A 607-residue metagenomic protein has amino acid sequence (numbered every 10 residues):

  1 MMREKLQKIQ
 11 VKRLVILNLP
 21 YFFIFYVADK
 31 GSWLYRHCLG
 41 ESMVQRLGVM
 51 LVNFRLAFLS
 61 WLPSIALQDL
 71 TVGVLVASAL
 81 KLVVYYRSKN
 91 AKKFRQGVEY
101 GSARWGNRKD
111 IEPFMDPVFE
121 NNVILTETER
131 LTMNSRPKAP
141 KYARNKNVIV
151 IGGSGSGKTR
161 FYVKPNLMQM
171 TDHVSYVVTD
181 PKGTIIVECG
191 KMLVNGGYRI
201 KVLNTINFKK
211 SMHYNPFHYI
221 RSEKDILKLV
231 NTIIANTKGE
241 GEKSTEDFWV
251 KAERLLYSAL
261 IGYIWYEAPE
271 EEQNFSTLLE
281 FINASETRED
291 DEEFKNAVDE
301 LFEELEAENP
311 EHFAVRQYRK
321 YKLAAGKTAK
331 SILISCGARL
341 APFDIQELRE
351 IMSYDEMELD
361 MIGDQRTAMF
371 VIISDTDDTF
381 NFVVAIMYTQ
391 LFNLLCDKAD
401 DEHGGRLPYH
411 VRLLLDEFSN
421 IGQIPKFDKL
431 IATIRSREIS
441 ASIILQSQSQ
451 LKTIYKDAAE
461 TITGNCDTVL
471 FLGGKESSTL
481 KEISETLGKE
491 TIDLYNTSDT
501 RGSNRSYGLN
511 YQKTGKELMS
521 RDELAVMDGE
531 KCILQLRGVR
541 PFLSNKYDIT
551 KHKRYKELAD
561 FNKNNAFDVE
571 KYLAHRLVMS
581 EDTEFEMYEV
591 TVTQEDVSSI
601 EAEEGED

Functional and structural regions predicted by a protein language model:
M1-S156, R160-N166, K209, K489 (+3 more regions): Basic- and hydrophobic-enriched, low-structure N-terminal and domain-boundary segments that flank ATP-binding catalytic
L6, L14-N18, I24-K30, A139-I439 (+5 more regions): P-loop NTPase motor domains
W33, W61, W105, W249 (+3 more regions): A residue-identity detector for tryptophan
I111-F114, F382, F418, G474: A short glycine-/small-residue-rich loop at the edge of a beta-strand within enzyme catalytic domains
L131-P137, K238-D247, L494-Q512: Low-complexity, polar-biased intrinsically disordered regions enriched in Pro/Ser/Thr/Gly
I431-I533: Conserved ATP-driven motor cores of ASCE-family P-loop NTPases powering translocation/secretion/packaging/pilus
